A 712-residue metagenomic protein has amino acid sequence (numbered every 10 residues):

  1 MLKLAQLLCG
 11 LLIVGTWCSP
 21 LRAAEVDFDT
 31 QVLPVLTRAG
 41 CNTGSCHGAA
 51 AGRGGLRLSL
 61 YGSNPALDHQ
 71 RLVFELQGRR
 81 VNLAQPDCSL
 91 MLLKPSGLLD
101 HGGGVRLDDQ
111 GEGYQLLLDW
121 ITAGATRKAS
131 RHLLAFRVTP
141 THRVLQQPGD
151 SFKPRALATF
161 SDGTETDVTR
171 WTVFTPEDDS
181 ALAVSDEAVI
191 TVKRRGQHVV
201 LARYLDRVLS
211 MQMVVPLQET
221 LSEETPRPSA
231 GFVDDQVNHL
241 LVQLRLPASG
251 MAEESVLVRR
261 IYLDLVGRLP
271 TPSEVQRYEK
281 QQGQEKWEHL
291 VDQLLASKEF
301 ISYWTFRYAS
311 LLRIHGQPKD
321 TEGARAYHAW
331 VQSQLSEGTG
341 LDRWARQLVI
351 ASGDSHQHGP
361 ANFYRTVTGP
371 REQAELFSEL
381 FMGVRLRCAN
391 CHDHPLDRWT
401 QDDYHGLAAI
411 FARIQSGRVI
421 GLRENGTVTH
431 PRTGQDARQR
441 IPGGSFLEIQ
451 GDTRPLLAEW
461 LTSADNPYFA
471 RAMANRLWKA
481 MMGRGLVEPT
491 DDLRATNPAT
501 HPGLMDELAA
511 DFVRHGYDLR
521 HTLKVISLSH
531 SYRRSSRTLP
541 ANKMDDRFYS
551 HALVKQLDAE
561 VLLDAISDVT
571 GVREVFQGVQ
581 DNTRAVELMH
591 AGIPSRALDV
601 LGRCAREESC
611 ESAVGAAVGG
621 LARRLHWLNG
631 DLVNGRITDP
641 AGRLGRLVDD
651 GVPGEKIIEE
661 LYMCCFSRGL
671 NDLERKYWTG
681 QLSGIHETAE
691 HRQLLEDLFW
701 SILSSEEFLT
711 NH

Functional and structural regions predicted by a protein language model:
L2-G10: Sec-dependent signal peptide recognition, specifically the positively charged N-region followed immediately by
L12-W17, H392: Hydrophobic core
C18-A23: Boundary at the C-terminal end of the N-terminal hydrophobic targeting segment
A24-Y114, S130-L157, E165-A230, V258-R260 (+7 more regions): Solvent-exposed helix-loop boundary motif
L107-T126, A622-N629, V633, I637-T638: Catalytic cores of secreted or luminal carbohydrate-active enzymes
L117, D162-T164, Q243: Mature extracytoplasmic enzyme cores
T225-E299, W304, S310-Q577, N634-L695 (+2 more regions): Primarily short, surface-exposed interaction patches in extracytoplasmic proteins
T570-A591, R596-N629: Long, His/Glu/Asp-enriched segments that create or flank divalent metal/ion-associated functional microenvironments
